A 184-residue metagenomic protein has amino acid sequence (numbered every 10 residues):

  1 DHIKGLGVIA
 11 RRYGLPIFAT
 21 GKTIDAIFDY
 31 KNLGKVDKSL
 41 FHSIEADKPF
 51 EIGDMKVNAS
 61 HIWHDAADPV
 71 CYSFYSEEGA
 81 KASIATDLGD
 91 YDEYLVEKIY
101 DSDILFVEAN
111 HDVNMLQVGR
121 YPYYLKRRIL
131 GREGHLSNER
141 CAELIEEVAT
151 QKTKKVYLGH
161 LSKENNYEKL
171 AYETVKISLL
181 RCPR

Functional and structural regions predicted by a protein language model:
D1-Y13, G21-T23: Di-metal (Zn2+ and/or Mg2+/Mn2+) metal-binding site signature of metallo-dependent hydrolases with the MBL/beta-CASP
K4, E45-I104: Core dinuclear metal-dependent hydrolase active-site scaffold
R12-I17, K81-A82: Short active-site oxyanion
R12-Y13, D37, D101: Short, structured coil segments at secondary-structure junctions
K22-T23, I62-D65, T86-D90, A109-H111 (+1 more regions): Active-site metal-binding loops of divalent metal-dependent hydrolases
T23-D29: Short, charged/polar "capping" segments at the starts of alpha-helices and the immediately preceding loops
Y30-D37: Short, conserved SAM-binding/catalytic segment of Class I S-adenosyl-L-methionine-dependent methyltransferases
Y94-P183: Cap/insert and terminal regions of metallo-dependent hydrolase folds
